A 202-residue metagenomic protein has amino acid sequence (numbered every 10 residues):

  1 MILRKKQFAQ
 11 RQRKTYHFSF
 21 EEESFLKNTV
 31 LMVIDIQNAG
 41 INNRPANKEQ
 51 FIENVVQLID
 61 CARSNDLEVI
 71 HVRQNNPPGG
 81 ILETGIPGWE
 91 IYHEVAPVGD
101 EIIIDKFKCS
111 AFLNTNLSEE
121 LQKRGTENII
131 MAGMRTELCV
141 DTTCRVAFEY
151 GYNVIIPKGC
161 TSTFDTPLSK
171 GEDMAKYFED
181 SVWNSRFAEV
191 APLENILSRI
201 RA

Functional and structural regions predicted by a protein language model:
I2-V30, Q57-D60, L82-A202: Active-site-adjacent betaalpha module
I34-Q37, Q74: Short loop/turn segments at strand-loop or loop-helix junctions that form parts of catalytic or ligand-binding pockets
Q37-N43: Short acidic, Gly/Ser-rich segments with clustered Asp/Glu that frequently serve as metal-coordination loops in enzyme
N43-P45, I81-E83: Short, glycine/acidic-enriched capping/hinge loops at junctions between secondary-structure elements
P45-Q74: A short alpha/beta connector and helix-capping loop motif
Q74-N75, G159: Active-site loop/turn elements of alpha/beta-hydrolase fold enzymes, especially the short glycine-/histidine-rich
N76-G80: Glycine-rich, proline-tolerant flexible connector loops at the mouths of alpha/beta enzymes
